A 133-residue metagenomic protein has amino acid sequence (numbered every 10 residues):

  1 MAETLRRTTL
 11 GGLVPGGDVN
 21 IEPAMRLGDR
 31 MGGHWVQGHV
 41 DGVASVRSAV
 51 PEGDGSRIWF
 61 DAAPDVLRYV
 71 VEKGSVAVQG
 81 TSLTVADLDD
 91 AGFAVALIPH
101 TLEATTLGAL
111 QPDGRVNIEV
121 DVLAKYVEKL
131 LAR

Functional and structural regions predicted by a protein language model:
M1-R133: Conserved loop->alpha-helix
